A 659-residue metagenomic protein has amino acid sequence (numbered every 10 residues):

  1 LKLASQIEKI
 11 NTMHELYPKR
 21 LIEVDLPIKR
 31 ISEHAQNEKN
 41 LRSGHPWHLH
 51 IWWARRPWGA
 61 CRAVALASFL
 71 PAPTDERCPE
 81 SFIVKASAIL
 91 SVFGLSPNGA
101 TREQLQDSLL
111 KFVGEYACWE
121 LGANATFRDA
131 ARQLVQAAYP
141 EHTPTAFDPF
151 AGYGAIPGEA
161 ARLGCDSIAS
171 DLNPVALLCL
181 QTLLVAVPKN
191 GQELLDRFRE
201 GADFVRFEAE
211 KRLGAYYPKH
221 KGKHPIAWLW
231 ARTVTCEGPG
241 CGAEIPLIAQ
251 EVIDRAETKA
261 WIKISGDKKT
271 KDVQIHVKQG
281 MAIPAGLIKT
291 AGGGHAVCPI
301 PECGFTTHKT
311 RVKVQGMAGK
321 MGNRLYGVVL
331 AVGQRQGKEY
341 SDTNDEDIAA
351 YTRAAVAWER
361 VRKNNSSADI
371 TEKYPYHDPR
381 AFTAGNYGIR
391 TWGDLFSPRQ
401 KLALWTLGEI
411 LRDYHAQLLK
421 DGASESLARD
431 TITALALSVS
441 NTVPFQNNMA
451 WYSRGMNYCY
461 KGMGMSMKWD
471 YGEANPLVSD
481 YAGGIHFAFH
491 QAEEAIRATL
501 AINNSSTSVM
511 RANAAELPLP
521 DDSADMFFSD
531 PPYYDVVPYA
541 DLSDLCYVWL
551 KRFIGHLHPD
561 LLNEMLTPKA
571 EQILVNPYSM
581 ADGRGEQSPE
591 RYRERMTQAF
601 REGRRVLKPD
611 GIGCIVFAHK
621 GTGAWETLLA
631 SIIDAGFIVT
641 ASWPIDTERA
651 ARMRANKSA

Functional and structural regions predicted by a protein language model:
L1-T12: Short, Lys/Arg-enriched N-terminal segments with co-localized hydrophobic residues within the first ~10-30 amino acids
M13-F147, P157, A161-P520, Y539-G585 (+5 more regions): Nucleic-acid modification enzymes, centered on SAM-dependent nucleic-acid methyltransferases
F150-G154: Class I SAM-dependent methyltransferase "Motif I" SAM/SAH-binding loop
F527-F528: Hydrophobic beta-strand segment of the Class I
R593-P609, D634: A short glycine-rich, Lys/Arg-flanked "PGG" loop and its adjoining helix->strand segment in the class I
I612: Short glycine-centered segments of the SAM/dcSAM-binding site in methyltransferase folds
